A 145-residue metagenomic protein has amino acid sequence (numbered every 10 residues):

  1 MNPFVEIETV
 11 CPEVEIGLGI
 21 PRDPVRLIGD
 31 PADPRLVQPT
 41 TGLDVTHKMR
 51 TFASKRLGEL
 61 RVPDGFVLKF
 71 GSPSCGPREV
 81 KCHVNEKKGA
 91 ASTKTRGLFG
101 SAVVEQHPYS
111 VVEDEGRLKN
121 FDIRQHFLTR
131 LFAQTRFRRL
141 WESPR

Functional and structural regions predicted by a protein language model:
M1-V37: N-terminal glycine-rich anion-binding loop in soluble enzyme alpha/beta folds
P3-F4, V62, Q106: Structured helix-beta-strand junction loops
E8-C11, D64-F70, V111-G116: A structural signal for short, well-ordered beta-strand segments and their strand-loop junctions that often border
L18-G19, S74-R78, F121-R124: Short catalytic/ligand-binding loop motif for oxyanion handling, primarily in non-cytosolic enzymes, centered on
P21, A32-R61: Class I S-adenosyl-L-methionine
R26-G42, C82-S92: A charged helix-plus-loop insertion that forms the helical arch/lid used to bind and gate nucleic-acid substrates
Q38-F52, G89-R145: Divalent-metal-activated hydrolytic enzyme cores
T51-E86: N-terminal glycine-rich phosphate/adenylate-binding segment common to multiple enzyme folds
